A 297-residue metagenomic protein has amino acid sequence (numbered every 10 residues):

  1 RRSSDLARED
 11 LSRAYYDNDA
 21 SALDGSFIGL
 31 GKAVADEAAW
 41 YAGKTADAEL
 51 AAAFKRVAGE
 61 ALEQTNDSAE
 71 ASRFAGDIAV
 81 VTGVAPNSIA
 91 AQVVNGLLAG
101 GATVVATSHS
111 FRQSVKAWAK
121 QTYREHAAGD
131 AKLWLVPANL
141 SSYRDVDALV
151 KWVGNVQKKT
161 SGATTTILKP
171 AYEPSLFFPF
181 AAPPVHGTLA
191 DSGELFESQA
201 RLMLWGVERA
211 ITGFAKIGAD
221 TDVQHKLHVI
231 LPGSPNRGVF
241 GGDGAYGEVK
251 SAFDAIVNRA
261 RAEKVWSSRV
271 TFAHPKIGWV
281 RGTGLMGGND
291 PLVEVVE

Functional and structural regions predicted by a protein language model:
R1-S3: Short, small-residue-biased leader/transition segments that mark boundaries at the very start of proteins
A7-K55, G187-R201, W205: Helix-enriched interaction subdomains in cytosolic or periplasmic regions, typified by TIR/SEFIR signaling/NADase cores
Q64-H109: Canonical Rossmann dinucleotide-binding motif of NAD(H)/NADP(H)-dependent dehydrogenases/reductases, specifically
E70, A181-E294: Catalytic loop of short-chain dehydrogenase/reductase
T82, P137, S161-P184, L231: Rossmann-fold scaffold of SDR-type NAD(P)-dependent oxidoreductases
T107-R112, L140: N-terminal Rossmann-fold cofactor-binding loop
S110-A128: Glycine-rich phosphate-binding loop and adjoining beta1-alpha1-beta2 segment of Rossmann-like nucleotide-binding folds
Y123-R144, A148-L149: Rossmann-fold cofactor-recognition segment
